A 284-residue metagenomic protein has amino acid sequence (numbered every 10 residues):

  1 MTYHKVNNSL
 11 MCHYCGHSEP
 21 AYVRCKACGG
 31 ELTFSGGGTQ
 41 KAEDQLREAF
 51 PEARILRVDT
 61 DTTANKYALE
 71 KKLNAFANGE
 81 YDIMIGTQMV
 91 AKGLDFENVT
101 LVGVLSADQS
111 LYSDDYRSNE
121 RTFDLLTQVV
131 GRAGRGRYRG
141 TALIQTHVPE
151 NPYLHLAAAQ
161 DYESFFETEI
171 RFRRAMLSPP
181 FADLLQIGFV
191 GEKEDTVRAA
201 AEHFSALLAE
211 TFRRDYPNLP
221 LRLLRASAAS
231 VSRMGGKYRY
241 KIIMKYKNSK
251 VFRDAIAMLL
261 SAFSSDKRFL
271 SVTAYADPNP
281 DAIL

Functional and structural regions predicted by a protein language model:
M1-R198, S230-S232, K241-I242, K250 (+1 more regions): Inter-lobe coupling/hinge segments of SF2-like helicase ATPases
T2, E52-T62, D215-L224, T273-Y275: Conserved RecA-like helicase motor-core motifs
R47, G131-G134, A209-R213, L260-S264: A general structural signal for alpha-helical elements within enzymatic catalytic domains
A200-L207, D254-A262: Short amphipathic alpha-helices in soluble, non-transmembrane regions that often serve as interface/regulatory elements
A206, E210-M234, A274, P278-D281: A carboxyl-terminal module marker
K237: Juxtacatalytic substrate-recognition/specificity segment
S249, A257, S261-L284: Generic C-terminus detector
